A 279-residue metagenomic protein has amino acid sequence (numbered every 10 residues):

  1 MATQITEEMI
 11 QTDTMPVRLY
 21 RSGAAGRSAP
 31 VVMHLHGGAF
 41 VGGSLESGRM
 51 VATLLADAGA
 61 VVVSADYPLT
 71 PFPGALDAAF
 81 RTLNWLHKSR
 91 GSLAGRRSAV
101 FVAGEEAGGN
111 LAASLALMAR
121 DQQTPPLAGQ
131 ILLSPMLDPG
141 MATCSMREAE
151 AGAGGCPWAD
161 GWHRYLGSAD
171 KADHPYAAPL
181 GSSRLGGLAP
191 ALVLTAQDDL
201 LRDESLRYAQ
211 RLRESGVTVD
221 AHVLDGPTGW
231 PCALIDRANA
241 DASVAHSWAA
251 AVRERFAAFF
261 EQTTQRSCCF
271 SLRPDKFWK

Functional and structural regions predicted by a protein language model:
A2-K279: Alpha/beta-hydrolase superfamily serine-hydrolase fold, recognizing
